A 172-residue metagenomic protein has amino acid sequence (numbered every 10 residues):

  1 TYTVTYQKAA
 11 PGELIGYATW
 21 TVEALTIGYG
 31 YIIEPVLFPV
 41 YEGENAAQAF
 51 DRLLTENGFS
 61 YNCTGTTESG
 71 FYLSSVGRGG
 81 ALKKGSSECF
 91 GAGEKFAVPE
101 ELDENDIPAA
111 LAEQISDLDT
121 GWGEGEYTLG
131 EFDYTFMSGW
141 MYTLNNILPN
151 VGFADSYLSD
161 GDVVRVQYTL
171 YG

Functional and structural regions predicted by a protein language model:
T1-G172: Ubiquitin-like/PB1-type beta-grasp interaction modules and other compact soluble beta-rich domains
